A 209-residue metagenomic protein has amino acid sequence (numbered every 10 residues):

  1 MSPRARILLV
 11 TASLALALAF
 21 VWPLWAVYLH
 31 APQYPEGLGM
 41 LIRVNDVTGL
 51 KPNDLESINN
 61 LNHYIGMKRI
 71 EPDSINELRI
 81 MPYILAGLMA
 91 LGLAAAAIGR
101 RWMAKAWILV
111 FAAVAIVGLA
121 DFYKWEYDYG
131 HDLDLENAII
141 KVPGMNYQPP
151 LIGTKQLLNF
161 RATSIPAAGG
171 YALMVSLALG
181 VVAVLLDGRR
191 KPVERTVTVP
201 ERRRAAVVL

Functional and structural regions predicted by a protein language model:
M1-A17, R101-A112: Alpha-helical transmembrane segments and their helix-start/interface "positive-inside/aromatic belt" motifs in integral
M1-I7, I80, G99, L158-A168: Short, charged/polar micro-motifs that form catalytic or ligand-binding hotspots
M1-R6, W22, H30-E36, L185-L209: Intrinsically disordered terminal tails
S13-A15, A19, N76-A96, I108-I116 (+1 more regions): Hydrophobic alpha-helical transmembrane segments
F20-P23, A96, L119, V181-D187: Hydrophobic membrane-targeting alpha-helices
V21-E77, Y123-S164, L209: Long, glycine/tryptophan/cysteine-rich extracytoplasmic
I84-D132, K191-L209: Hydrophobic alpha-helical transmembrane segments of integral membrane proteins
T163-R190: A hydrophobic membrane-anchoring alpha-helix module
